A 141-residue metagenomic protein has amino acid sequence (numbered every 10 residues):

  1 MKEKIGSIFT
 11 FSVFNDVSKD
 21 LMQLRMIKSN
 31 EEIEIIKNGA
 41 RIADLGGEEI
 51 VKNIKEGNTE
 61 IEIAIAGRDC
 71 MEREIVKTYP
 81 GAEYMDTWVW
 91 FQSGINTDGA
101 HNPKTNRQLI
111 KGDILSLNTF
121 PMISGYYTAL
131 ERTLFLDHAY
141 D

Functional and structural regions predicted by a protein language model:
M1-D141: Active-site neighborhoods and metal-handling regions in enzymes and metal-associated proteins
